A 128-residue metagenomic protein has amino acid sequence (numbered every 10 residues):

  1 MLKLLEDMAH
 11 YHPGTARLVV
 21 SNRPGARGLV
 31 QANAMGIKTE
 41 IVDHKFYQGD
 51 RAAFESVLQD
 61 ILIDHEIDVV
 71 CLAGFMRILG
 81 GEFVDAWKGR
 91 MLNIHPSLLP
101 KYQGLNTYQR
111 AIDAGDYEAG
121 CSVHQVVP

Functional and structural regions predicted by a protein language model:
M1, G28-L29, E55, L105-Y108 (+1 more regions): A general structural signal for well-ordered alpha-helical segments in protein cores
M1-R27, Q31: N-terminal Rossmann-like dinucleotide-binding module
D7-M8, G14, N22, V69 (+1 more regions): Donor/substrate-binding cores of folate-linked one-carbon enzymes
L29-A34, Q109-D113: Active-site-proximal loop->helix
M35-G36, W87: Short, structured coil segments at secondary-structure junctions
E40-K45: Short beta->alpha connector loops at strand-helix junctions that form conserved, small/polar/Pro-enriched
A52-L58: Charged helix-capping and loop-helix junction motifs
I61-D68: Glycine-rich phosphate-binding loop signature in dinucleotide/nucleotide-binding domains
